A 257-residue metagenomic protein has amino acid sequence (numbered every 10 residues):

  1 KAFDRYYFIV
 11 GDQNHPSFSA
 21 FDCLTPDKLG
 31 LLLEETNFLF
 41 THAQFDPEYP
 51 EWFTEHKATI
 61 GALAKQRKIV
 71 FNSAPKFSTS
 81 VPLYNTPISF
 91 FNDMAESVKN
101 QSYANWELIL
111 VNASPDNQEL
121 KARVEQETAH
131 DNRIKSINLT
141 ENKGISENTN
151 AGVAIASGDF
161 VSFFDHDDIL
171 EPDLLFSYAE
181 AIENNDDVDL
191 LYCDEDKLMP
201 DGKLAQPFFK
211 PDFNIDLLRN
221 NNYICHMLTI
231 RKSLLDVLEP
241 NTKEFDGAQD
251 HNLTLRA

Functional and structural regions predicted by a protein language model:
F3-F77, E171, N214: Non-catalytic membrane-proximal stalk/linker segments that position and tether the catalytic domains
T86-N100, L120: Short, well-formed alpha-helical segments that are part of the catalytic scaffolds of diverse glycosyltransferases
K99-E141: Acidic donor-binding segment of Leloir-type glycosyltransferases
L139-A156: Glycine-rich, basic loop-to-helix element that forms the pyrophosphate-binding segment of sugar-nucleotide handling
S146, A154, L204-T229, S233: A recurrent flexible, glycine/aromatic-enriched loop bordering the glycosyltransferase active site that acts as
V161: Short aromatic/hydrophobic "clamp" motif used to bind/position activated sugar donors
I169, D173-A205: Conserved donor NDP-sugar-binding/catalytic core segment of glycosyltransferases
D246-L253: Acidic donor-binding loop at a coil-to-helix junction in glycosyltransferase catalytic cores that engages
